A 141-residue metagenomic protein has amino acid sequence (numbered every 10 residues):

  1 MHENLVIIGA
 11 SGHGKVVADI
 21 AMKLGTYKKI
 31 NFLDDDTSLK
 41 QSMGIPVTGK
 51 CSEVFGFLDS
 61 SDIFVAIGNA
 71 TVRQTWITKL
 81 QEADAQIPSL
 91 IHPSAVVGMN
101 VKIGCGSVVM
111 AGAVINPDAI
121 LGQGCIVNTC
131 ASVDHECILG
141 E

Functional and structural regions predicted by a protein language model:
H2-A21: Glycine-rich adenosine-cofactor-binding loop
N4, K28-I30, D62, Q86-I87: Residues at the starts of beta-strands that form the adenosine-phosphate
I7-I8, L33, A66: Short hydrophobic segments within beta-strands
G12-K15, T71-V72, K102, V133: Short alpha-helical
A18-I20, T75-K79, L121: Short amphipathic alpha-helical segments
L24-Q41: NAD(P)-binding Rossmann-fold cofactor-contacting core
S38-V96: Phosphate-bearing ligand-interacting subdomains that bind or position ATP/ADP/UDP/GDP/NAD(P) or nucleotide-linked
S89-E141: Structural signal for interior beta-strand "rungs" in well-ordered beta-sheet cores of soluble enzyme domains
